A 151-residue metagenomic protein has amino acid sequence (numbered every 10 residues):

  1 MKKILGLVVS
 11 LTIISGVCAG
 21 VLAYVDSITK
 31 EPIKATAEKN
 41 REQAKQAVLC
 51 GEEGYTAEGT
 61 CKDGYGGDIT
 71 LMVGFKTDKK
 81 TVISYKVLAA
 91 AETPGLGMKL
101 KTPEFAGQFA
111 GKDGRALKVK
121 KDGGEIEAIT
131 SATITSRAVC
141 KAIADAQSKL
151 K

Functional and structural regions predicted by a protein language model:
K2-K151: Flexible, solvent-exposed loop/hinge segments and secondary-structure transition points
